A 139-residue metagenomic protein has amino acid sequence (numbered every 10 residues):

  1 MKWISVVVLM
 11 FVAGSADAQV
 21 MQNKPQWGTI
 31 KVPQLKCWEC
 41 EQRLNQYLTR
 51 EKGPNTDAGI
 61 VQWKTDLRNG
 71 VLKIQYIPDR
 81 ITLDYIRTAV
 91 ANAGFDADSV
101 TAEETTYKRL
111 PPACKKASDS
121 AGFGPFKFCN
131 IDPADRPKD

Functional and structural regions predicted by a protein language model:
M1-P25: Bacterial Sec-dependent N-terminal signal peptides
Q22-Q34: Short glycine-/aliphatic-rich beta-strand segments at the starts of folded cytosolic domains
P25, W38-T88: N-terminal, post-signal-peptide region of Sec/Tat-exported proteins
L35-Q42, A113-A117: Local cysteine-cluster metal-coordination motifs and their immediate loop/turn environment, predominantly Fe-S cluster
G94-T106: Conserved short beta-strand edge segments in small beta-sheet-based binding/regulatory domains
Y107-P133: Short, low-order "capping/linker" segments at domain edges
P137-D139: Short, solvent-exposed mixed-charge patches
